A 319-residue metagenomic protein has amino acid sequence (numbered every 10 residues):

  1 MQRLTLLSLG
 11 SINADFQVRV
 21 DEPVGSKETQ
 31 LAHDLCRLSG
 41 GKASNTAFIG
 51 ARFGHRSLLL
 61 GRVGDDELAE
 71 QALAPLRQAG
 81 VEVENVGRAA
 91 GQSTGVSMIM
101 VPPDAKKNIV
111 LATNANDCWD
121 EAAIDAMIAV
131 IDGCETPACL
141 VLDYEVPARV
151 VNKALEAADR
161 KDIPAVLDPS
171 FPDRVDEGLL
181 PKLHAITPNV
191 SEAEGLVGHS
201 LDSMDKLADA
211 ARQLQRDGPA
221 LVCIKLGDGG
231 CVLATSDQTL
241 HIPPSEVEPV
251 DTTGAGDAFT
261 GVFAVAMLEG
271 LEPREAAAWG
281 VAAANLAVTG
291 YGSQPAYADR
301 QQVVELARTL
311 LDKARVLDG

Functional and structural regions predicted by a protein language model:
M1-L7, L31, R174-G178, M204-G319: Conserved phosphate-binding/catalytic region of the ribokinase-like
M1-R62, E67-Q78, P249-V250, A314-G319: Glycine-rich phosphate/adenosyl-contacting loop at the front of the ribokinase-like
A47-R56, V101, V265-G270: Alpha-helix C-terminal capping segments
F48, V96-M100, N108-I109, G230-L233: Short beta-strand scaffold segments in enzyme catalytic cores
R62, R88-A89, I99-C139: Conserved phosphate-binding/catalytic loop of the ribokinase/pfkB sugar-kinase fold
P75-G91: A glycine-rich helix N-cap at a beta->alpha junction
I124, T136-D209, G229-C231: Conserved beta-alpha-beta core of the PfkB/ribokinase-like small-molecule kinase fold
